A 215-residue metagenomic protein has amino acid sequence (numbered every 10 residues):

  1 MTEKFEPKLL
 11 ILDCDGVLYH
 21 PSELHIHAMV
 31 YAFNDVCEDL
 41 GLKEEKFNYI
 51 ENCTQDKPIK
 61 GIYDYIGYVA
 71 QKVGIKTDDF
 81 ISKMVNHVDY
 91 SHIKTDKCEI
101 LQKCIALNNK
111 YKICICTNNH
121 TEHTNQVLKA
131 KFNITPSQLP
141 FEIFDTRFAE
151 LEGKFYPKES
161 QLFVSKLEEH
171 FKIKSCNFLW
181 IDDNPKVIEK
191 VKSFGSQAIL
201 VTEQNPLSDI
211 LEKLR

Functional and structural regions predicted by a protein language model:
T2-I50, F194: Active-site neighborhood of HAD-like aspartate-dependent phosphohydrolases
F5, Y63, V85-I115, N125 (+1 more regions): Short, acidic loop-to-helix structural element flanking the phosphoryl-transfer center in phosphate-processing enzymes
V17, L24, T121-E122, K186 (+1 more regions): Conserved Rossmann-like nucleotide-cofactor binding loop
L18, I113, W180-I181: Conserved SAM-binding loop
N52-V88: A metal-dependent, Asp-based hydrolase signature
T117-N119: Conserved phosphate-coupling serine/threonine residues in phosphotransfer and NTP-handling enzymes
T121-L179: Substrate-recognition "cap/lid" segment bordering the active-site pocket of phosphatases
S175-L211: Acidic, Mg2+-coordinating phosphoryl-transfer loop and its flanking beta/alpha structural elements, shared across
